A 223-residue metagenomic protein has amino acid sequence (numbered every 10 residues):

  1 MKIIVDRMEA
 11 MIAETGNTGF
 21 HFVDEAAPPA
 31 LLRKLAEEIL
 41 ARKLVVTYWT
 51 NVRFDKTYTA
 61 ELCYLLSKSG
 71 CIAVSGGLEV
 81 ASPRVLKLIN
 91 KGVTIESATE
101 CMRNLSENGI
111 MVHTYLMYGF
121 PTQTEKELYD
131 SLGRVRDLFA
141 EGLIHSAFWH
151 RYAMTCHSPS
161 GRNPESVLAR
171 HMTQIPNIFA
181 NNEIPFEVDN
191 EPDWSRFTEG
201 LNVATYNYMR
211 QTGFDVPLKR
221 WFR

Functional and structural regions predicted by a protein language model:
V5-M111, F120: Conserved SAM/AdoMet-binding glycine-rich loop
F22, G76, T114, V135 (+1 more regions): Hydrophobic, well-ordered secondary-structure elements that form the walls of internal hydrophobic environments
P29-L31, P121-T124, T155-S158: Short catalytic/ligand-binding loop motif for oxyanion handling, primarily in non-cytosolic enzymes, centered on
T50, T114-L116, W149: Structural beta-sheet core signal
L105, V112-M117, K126-E127, S131-R134: C-terminal structural cap/anchor segments
K126-R223: C-terminal accessory regions of radical SAM enzymes
